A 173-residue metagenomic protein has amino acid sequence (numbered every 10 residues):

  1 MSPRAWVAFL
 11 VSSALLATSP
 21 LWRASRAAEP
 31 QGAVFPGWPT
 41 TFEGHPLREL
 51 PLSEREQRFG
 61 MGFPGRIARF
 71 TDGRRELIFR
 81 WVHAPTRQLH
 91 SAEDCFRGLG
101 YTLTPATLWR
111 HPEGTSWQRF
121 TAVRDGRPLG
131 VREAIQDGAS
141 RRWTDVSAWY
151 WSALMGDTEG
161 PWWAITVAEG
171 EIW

Functional and structural regions predicted by a protein language model:
R4-L21: Hydrophobic membrane-insertion alpha-helices, especially the h-region of bacterial N-terminal signal peptides
A5-W6, T102-A106, I165: Short, charged N-terminal helix-start/capping segments
A24-E43: Alpha-helical transmembrane signal-anchor/signal-peptide segments
G37-M155: Short, solvent-exposed recognition patches
E159-W173: Surface-exposed amphipathic alpha-helical segments
